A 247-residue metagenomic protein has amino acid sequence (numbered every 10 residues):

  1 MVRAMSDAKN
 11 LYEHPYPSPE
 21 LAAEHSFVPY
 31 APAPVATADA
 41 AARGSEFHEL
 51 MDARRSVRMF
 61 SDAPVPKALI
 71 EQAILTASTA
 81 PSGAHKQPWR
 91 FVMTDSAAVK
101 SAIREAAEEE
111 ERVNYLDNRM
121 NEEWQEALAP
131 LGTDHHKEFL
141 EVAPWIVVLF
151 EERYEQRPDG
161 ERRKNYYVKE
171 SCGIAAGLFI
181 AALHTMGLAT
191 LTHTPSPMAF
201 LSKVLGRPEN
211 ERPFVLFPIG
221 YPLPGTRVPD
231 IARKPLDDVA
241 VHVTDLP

Functional and structural regions predicted by a protein language model:
V2-A4, Q87-C172: Glycine/small-residue-rich phosphate/adenosyl-binding loop
V2-D39, V215-P247: C-terminal helix-cap and adjacent tail motif
H25-A33, E46-D62: Generic N-terminal amphipathic, Lys/Arg-enriched alpha-helix
R54, Q72-S78, V147, R153-V204: Small-aliphatic-rich amphipathic alpha-helix that forms the alpha element of a beta-alpha
P66: Conserved, non-catalytic sequence blocks in retroelement Pol enzymes and Pol-derived host proteins
T76-S78, P130-H135, L201-K203, T226: Glycine-rich, charged/polar anion/phosphate-binding loops that engage phosphate groups from diverse ligands
S78-H85: Glycine-rich phosphate/pyrophosphate-binding beta-alpha loops
E111-M120, G206-P229: A glycine-rich helix N-cap at a beta->alpha junction
